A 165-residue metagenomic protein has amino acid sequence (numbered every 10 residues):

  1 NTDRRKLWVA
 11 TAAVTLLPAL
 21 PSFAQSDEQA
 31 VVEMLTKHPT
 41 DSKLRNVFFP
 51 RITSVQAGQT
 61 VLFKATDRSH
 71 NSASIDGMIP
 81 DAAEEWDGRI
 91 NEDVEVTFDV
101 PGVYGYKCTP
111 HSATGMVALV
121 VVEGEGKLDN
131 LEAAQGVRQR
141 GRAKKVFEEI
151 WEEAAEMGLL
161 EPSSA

Functional and structural regions predicted by a protein language model:
T2-A165: Extracytoplasmic copper-binding redox domains, predominantly the cupredoxin/blue-copper superfamily
